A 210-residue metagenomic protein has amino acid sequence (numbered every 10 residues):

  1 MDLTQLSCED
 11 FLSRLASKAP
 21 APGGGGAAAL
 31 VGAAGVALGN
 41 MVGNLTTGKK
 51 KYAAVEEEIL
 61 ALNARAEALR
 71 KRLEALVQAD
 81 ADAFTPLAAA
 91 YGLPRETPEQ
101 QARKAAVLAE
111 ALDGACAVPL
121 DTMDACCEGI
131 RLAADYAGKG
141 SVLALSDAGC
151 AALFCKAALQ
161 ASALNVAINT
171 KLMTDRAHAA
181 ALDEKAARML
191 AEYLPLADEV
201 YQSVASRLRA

Functional and structural regions predicted by a protein language model:
L3-P22: Short, hydrophobic/aliphatic alpha-helical segments
S7, F11, A34-M41, A83 (+4 more regions): Amphipathic, well-ordered alpha-helical segments in soluble domains
S17-N40, A144-S162: Conserved phosphate/anionic-ligand binding catalytic regions in large, soluble enzymes, centered on
L30-A34, L62, L69-L76, A115-A125 (+6 more regions): Amphipathic alpha-helix face/heptad-repeat signature
M41-A53: Transmembrane signal-anchor/signal-peptide helices with a preference for the extracytoplasmic
K50-A89, M189, L196: A structural-propensity feature for long, helix-poor, extended segments
D80, F84-L153, A157, N169: Amphipathic alpha-helical interface segments
G129-L132, A144-V204, A210: Preference for long, well-ordered alpha-helical segments
